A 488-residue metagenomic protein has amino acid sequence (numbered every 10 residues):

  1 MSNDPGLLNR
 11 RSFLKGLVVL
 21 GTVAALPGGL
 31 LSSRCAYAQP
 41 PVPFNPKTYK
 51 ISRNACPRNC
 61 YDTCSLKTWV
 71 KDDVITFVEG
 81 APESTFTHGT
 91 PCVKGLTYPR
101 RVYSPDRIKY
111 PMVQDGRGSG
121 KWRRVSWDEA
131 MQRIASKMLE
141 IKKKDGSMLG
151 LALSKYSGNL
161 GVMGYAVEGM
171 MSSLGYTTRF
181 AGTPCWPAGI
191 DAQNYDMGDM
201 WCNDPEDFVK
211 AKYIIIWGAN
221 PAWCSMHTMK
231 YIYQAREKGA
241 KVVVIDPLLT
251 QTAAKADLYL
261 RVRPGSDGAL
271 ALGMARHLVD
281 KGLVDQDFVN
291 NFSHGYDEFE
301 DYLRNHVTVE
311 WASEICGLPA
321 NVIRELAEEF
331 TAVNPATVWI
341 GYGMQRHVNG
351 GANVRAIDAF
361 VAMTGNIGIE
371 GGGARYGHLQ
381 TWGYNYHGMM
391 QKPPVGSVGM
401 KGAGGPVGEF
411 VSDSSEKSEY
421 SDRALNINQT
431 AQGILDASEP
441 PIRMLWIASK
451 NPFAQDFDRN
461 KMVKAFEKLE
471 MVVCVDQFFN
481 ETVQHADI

Functional and structural regions predicted by a protein language model:
S2, Y165-Y233, K238-V244, G268-L272 (+1 more regions): Extended redox/cofactor-interaction regions of prokaryotic respiratory oxidoreductases
S2-L283, F292, F299, P319 (+1 more regions): N-terminal export/assembly segments and adjacent metallocofactor-ligating motifs of anaerobic energy-metabolism
D145-G150, V284-V289, T337, G368-R375: Flexible, glycine/charged-enriched surface loops at secondary-structure junctions
L151-L160, E314-L318, G341-V348, Q380-T381 (+1 more regions): Conserved short loop/turn motifs at secondary-structure junctions
T250-K255, Y302-T308, A332-I340, P441-W446: Short acidic (Asp/Glu) and glycine-rich catalytic loops that position anionic groups and cofactors
G265, A269-T337: P-loop NTPase catalytic nucleotide-binding module
A327, W339-V354, A374-Y384: Substrate-binding/catalytic subdomain of NAD(P)-dependent oxidoreductase enzymes
I357: Active-site diphosphate/adenylate-binding microenvironment
